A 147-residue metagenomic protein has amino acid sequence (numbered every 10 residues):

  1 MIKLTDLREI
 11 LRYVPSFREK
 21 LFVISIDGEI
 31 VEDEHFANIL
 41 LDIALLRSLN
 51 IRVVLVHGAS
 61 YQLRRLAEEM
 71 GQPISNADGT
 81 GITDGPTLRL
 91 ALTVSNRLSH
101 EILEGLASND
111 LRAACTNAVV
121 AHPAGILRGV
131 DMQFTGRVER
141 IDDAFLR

Functional and structural regions predicted by a protein language model:
M1-R147: Nucleotide/pyrophosphate-binding catalytic subdomain
